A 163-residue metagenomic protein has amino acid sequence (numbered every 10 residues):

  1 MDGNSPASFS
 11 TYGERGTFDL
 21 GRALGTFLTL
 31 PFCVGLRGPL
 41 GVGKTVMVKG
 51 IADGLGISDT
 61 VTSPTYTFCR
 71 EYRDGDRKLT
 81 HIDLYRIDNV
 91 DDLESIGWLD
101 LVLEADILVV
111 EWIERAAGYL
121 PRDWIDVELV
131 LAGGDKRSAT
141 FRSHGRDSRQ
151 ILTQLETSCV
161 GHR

Functional and structural regions predicted by a protein language model:
D2-G21: N-terminal pre-Walker A segment at the start of P-loop NTPase domains
D2-S8, L99-R163: Short phosphate-coordinating micro-motif centered on Lys-Gly-acidic
L24-P31: Phosphate-binding P-loop
V34-L36: Hydrophobic anchor at the beta1->P-loop junction of P-loop NTPases
G41: Walker A (P-loop) phosphate-binding loop of P-loop NTPases
K44: Conserved lysine of the Walker
T60, T65, E71-W112: Conserved nucleotide-sensing/catalytic segment adjacent to the nucleotide-binding pocket in NTP-handling enzymes
